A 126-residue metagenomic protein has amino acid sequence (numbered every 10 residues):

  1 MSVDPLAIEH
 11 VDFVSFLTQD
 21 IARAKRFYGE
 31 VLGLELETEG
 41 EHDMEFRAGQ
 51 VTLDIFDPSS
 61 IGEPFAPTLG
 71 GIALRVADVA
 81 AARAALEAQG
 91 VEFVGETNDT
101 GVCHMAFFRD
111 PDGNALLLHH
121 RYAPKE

Functional and structural regions predicted by a protein language model:
M1-A22, T52, L69-L74, R121-E126: N-terminal beta-strand motif that seeds the catalytic metal site of vicinal oxygen chelate
M1-A7, R83, E87-E126: Vicinal oxygen chelate
A7, K25-V31, D57-I72: Long, low-complexity, intrinsically disordered polar/charged segments
E9, S15-L53: Core segments of cupin and vicinal oxygen chelate
H10-Q19, M44-R47, E63-Q89, H104-R109 (+1 more regions): Vicinal oxygen chelate
L32-E37, A73-R75, G95-N98: Short linear motifs in intrinsically disordered
E35-P67, A115-R121: Conserved short beta-strand elements that form part of the metal-binding/catalytic scaffold of enzyme active sites
